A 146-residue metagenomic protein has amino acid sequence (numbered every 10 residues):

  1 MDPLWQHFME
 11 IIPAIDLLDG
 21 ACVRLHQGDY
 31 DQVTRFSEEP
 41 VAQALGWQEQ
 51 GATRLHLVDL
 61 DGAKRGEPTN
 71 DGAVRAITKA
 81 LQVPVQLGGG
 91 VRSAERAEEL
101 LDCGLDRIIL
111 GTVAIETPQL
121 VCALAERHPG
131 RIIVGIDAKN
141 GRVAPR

Functional and structural regions predicted by a protein language model:
L4-Q27, K139: N-terminal amphipathic alpha-helix/helix-capping segment at the start of soluble metabolic enzymes
E10-I15, L55-L57, V85-G89, I108-L110 (+1 more regions): Hydrophobic faces of well-ordered beta-strands that scaffold small-molecule active sites in alpha/beta enzyme cores
C22-D31, E98-L101, L105-R146: Conserved anion-binding
F36-W47, R92-E98: Short, acidic/polar
Q48-G51, L101-D102: Non-catalytic positions within long, well-ordered alpha-helices that form the structural scaffold/packing of enzyme
R54-G72, T112: Glycine-rich, proline-tolerant flexible connector loops at the mouths of alpha/beta enzymes
R65-G88, V121-D137: Alpha-helix-loop-beta-strand connector modules within alpha/beta enzyme cores
L81, V85-R107: Catalytic cores of alpha/beta
